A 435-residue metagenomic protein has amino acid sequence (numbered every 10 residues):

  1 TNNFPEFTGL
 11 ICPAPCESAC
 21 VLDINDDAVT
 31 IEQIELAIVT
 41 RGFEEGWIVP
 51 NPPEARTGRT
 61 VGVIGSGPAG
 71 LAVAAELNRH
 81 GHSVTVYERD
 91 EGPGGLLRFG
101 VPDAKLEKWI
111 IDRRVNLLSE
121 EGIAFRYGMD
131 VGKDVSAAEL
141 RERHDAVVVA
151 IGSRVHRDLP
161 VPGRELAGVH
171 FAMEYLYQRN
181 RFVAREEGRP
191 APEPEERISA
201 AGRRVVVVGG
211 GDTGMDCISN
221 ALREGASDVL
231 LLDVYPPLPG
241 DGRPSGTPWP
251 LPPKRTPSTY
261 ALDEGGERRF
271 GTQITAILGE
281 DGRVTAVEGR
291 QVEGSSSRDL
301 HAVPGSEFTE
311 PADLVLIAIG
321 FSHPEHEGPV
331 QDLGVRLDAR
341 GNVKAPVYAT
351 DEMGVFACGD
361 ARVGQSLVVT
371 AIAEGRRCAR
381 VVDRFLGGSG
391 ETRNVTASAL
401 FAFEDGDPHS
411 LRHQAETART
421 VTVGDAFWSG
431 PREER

Functional and structural regions predicted by a protein language model:
T1-P53, S119, Y127, A137-A191 (+2 more regions): Glycine/serine-rich phosphate-binding loop and adjoining beta1-alpha1 elements at the start of nucleotide-handling
C16, A55-I64, D112-P162, T275-E293 (+2 more regions): Feature captures the FAD/FMN-dependent oxidoreductase FAD-binding
I24, A28-E32, V63-V131, R157-R164 (+6 more regions): Beta1-alpha1 glycine-rich phosphate/pyrophosphate-binding loop at the start of Rossmann-like nucleotide-binding domains
W47, E174-R204, V208, G246-G265 (+2 more regions): Surface-exposed acidic, glycine/proline-enriched linker/cap segments that occur as 15-30-residue helix-coil
R56-A69, A200-G211: Beta1/beta-strand and adjacent pyrophosphate-binding region of the FAD-binding site in flavoprotein oxidoreductases
E165-G202, S296-Q365: FAD-site-proximal beta/loop scaffold in flavoenzymes
G214-S219, E224, C358-L386: A conserved FAD-binding loop/helix module that cradles the flavin
R255-A276, V381-S389, R393: Phosphate/diphosphate-binding loops
